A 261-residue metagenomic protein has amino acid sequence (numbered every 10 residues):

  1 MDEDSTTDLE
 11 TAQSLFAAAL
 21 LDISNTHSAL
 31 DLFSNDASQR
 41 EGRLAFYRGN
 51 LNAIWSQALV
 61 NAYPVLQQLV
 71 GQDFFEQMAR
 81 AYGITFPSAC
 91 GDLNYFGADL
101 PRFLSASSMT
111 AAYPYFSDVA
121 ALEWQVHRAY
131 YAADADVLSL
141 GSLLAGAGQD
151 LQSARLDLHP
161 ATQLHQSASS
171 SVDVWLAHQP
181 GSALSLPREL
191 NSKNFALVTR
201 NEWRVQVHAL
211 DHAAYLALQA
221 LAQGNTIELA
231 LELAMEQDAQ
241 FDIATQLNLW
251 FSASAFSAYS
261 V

Functional and structural regions predicted by a protein language model:
M1-A135: N-terminal, charged low-complexity regulatory/assembly segments
H27, C90, A111, V137 (+3 more regions): Secondary-structure transition/capping residues
I84-A213: Hydrophobic packing positions characteristic of elongated beta-solenoid/beta-helix-type spike/fiber shafts
E202-V261: C-terminal structured interaction module
